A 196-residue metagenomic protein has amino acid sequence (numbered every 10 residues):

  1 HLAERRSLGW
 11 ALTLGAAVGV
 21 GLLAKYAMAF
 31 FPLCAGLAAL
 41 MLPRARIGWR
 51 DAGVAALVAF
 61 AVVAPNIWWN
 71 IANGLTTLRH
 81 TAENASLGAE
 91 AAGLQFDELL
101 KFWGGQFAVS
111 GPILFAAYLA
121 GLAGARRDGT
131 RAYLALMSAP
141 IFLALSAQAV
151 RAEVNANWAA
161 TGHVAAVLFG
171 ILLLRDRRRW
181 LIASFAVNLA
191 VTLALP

Functional and structural regions predicted by a protein language model:
H1-A11, A120-R126: Membrane-interface transmembrane helices that cradle and orient dolichyl/undecaprenyl
W10-K25, G36-L37, V58-A61, L145: Membrane-interface alpha helices of multi-pass inner-membrane proteins
L12-A16, A27-M41, I113-A117: Transmembrane-embedded, aromatic-rich helix segments that form part of the hydrophobic channel/pocket engaging
L22, M137-N155, A194-P196: Transmembrane-helix signature of polytopic, lipid-linked glycan biosynthesis machinery
C34, R46-W68, F185-V191: Hydrophobic alpha-helical membrane-interfacial segments at the cytosolic entry of transmembrane helices
F107-D128: Hydrophobic, aromatic-rich transmembrane alpha-helices and their immediate juxtamembrane boundary segments
R126-Q148, A165-A166, V187: Transmembrane alpha-helix segments characteristic of polytopic inner-membrane glycan-assembly/cell-envelope
L174-P196: Signature aromatic-anchored transmembrane alpha helix within multi-pass, membrane-resident enzymes that catalyze glycan
